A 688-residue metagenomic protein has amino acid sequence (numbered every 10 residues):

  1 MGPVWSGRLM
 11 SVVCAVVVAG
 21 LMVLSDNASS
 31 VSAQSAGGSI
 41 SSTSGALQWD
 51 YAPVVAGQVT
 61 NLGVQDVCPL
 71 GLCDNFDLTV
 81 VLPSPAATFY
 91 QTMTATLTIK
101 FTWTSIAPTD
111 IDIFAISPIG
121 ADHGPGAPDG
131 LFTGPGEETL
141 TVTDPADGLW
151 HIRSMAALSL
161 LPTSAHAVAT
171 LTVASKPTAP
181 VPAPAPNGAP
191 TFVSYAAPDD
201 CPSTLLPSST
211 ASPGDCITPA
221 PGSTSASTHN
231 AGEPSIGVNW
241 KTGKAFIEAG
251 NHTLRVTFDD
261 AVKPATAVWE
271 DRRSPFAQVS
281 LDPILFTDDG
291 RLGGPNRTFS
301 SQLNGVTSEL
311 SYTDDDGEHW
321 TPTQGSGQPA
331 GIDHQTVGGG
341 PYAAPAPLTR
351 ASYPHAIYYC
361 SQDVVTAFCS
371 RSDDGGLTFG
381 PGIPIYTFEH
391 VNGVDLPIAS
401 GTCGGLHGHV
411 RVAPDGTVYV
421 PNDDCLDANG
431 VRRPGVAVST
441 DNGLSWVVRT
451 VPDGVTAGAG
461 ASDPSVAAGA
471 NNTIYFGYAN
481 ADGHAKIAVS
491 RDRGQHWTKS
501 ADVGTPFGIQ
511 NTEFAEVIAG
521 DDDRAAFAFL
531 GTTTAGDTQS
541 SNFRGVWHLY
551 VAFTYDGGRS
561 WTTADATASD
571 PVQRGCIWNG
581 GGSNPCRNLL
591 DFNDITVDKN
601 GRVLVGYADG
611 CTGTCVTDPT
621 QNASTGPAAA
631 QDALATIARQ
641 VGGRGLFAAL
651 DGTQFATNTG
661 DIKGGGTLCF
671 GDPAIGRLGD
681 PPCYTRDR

Functional and structural regions predicted by a protein language model:
M1-V13: Bacterial N-terminal signal peptides that target proteins for export
S11-D26: Bacterial N-terminal signal peptides
N27-S32: Sec/Tat signal peptide C-region and signal peptidase I cleavage site
Q34-T94, T98-K100, T104-I106, L171-R688: C-terminal PAP-associated
A95, T109, A146-G148: Short tyrosine-centred short linear motifs in exposed loops/low-complexity segments
W103-D110, L160-P162: Extended, low-complexity, turn-rich repeat/linker tracts enriched in Gly/Pro/Ser/Thr and Asp/Glu that occur
F114-A169: Noncatalytic accessory or regulatory domains flanking protease catalytic cores in secreted, cell-surface, and selected
